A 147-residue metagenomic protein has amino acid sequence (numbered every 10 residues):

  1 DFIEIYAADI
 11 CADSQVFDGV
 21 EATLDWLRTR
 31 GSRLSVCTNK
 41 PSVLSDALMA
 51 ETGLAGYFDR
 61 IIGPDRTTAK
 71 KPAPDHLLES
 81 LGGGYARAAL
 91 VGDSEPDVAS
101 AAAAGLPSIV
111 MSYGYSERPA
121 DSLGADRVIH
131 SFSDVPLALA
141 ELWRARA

Functional and structural regions predicted by a protein language model:
D1-D25, R30: Metal-dependent phosphoesterase signature
C11-S14, N39, T68-A69: Short, flexible loop segments at the rims of nucleotide/cofactor-binding pockets, characterized by
D25, T29, P41-S42, D46-A147: Asp-based, Mg2+/Mn2+-dependent phosphohydrolase catalytic module
